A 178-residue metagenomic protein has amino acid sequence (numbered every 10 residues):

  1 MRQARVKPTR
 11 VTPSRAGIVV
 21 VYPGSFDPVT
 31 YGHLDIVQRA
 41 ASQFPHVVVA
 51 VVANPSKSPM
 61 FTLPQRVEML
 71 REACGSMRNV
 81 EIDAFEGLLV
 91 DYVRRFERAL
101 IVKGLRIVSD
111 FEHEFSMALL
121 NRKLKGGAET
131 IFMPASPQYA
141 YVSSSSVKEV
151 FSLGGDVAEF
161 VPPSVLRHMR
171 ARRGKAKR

Functional and structural regions predicted by a protein language model:
M1-R178: Nucleotidyltransferase catalytic core that binds NTPs
